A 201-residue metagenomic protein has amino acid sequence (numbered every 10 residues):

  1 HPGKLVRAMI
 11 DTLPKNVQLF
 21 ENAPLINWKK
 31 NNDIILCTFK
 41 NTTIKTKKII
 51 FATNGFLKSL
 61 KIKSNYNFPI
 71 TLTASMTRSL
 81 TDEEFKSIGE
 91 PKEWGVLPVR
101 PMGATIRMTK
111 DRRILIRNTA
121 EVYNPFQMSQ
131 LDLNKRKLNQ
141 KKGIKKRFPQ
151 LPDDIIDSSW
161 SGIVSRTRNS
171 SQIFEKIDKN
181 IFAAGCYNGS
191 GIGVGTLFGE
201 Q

Functional and structural regions predicted by a protein language model:
H1, K29, R166, G191-G195: Secondary-structure boundary/capping motif
H1-I10, P101, R136-G143, F198: Mid-domain beta-loop-alpha active-site segment that forms a flexible, acidic cofactor/metal-binding surface
H1-K48: Helical element adjacent to the flavin cofactor pocket in flavoenzyme catalytic cores
F20, I50, F182-A184: Hydrophobic/aromatic beta-strand patches that form the interior of the parallel beta-sheet core in alpha/beta enzyme
N27, T43-I44, K48-E83, S87-S159 (+1 more regions): Active-site substrate-recognition segment that forms the wall of the catalytic cavity or substrate channel
D33-L36, P91-K92, N180: Short, hydrophobic/aromatic-rich segments at coil-to-beta transitions
F126-L133, F182-Q201: A conserved FAD-binding loop/helix module that cradles the flavin
